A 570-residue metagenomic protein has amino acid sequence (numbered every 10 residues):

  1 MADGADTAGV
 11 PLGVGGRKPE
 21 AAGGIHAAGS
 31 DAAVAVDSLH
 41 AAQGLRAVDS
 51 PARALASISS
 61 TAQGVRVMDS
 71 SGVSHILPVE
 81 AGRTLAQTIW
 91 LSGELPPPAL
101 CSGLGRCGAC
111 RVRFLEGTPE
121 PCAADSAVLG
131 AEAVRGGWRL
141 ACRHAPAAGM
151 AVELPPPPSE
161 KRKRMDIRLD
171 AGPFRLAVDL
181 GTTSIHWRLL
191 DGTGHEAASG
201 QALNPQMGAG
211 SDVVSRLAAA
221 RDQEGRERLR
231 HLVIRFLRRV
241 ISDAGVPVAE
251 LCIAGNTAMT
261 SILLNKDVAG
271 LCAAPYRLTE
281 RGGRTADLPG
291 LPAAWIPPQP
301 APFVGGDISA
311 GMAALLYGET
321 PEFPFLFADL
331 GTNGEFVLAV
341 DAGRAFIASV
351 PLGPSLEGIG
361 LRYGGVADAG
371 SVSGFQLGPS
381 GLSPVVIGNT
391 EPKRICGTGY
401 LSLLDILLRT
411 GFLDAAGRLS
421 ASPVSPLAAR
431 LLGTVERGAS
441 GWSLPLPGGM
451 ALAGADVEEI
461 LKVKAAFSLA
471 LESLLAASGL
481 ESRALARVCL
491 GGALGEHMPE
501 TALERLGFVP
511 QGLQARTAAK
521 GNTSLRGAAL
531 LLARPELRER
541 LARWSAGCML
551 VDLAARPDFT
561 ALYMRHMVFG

Functional and structural regions predicted by a protein language model:
A2, L12, I58-G64, G72-L95 (+4 more regions): N-terminal glycine/serine-rich phosphate-binding loop of ATP-dependent small-molecule kinases, especially carbohydrate
S59-M68, W138, P297-S309, L530-G570: Acidic, glycine/GT-rich loop-and beta-edge segments that sit at the periphery of enzyme/chaperone cores
P157-P173, A294-F325, L475: Conserved phosphate-binding catalytic cores of ATP/NTP-utilizing and phosphoryl-transfer enzymes
W187, G194-D212, G270-T285, A310 (+2 more regions): Glycine-rich phosphate-binding loop of actin/hexokinase-like ATP-binding domains
E227-S261, L338-G433: Phosphate-binding glycine-rich/basic clefts of nucleotide- and phosphate-handling proteins, predominantly
R235-A244, I308-L315, L461-R483: Phosphate/ATP-binding catalytic cores across multiple sugar-kinase/actin-like superfamilies, primarily ASKHA
L408-S478: A contiguous, well-structured pocket-lining segment that forms one wall/lid of small-molecule binding clefts in soluble
L480, C489-W544: Catalytic phosphate/nucleotide-handling subdomain of diverse soluble enzymes
